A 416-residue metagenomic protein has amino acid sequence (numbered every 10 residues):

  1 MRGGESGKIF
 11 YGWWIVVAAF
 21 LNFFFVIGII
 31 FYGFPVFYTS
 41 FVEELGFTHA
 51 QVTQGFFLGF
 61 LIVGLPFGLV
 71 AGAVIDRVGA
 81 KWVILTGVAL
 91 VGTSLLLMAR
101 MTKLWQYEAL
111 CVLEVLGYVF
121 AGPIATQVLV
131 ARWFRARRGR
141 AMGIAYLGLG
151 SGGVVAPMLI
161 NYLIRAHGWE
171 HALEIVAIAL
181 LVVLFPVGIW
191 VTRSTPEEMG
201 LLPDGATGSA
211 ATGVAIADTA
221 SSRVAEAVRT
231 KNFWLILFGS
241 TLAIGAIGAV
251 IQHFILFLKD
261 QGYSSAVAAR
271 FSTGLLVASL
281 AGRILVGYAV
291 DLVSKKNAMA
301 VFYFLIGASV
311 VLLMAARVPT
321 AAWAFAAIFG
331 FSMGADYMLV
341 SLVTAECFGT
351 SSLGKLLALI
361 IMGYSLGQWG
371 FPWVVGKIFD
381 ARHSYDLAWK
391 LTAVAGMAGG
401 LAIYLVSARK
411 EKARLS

Functional and structural regions predicted by a protein language model:
W14-S40, E44-H49, P157, V250-I255: Extracytoplasmic
F24, S94, W105-A121, T241 (+1 more regions): Hydrophobic core of transmembrane alpha-helices in multi-pass small-molecule transporters, especially MFS/SLC-type
I30-T39, A225-Y288, F371, V375: Extracytoplasmic gate region of multi-pass secondary transporters
F41, F120-F134, A335-F348: Intracellular juxtamembrane helix-capping segments at the cytosolic ends of symmetry-related transmembrane helices
F57-G72, T273-L285: Central cavity-lining transmembrane alpha-helices of secondary-active solute carriers, predominantly the Major
P66-G79, R283-S294, F379-D380: Helix-to-loop junctions at the C-terminal end of transmembrane segments in multipass secondary transporters
W82-L96, N297-V311: Structural signature of the two symmetry-related core transmembrane helices
L149-P196: Helix-loop-helix hairpin linking two adjacent transmembrane segments in secondary transporters
